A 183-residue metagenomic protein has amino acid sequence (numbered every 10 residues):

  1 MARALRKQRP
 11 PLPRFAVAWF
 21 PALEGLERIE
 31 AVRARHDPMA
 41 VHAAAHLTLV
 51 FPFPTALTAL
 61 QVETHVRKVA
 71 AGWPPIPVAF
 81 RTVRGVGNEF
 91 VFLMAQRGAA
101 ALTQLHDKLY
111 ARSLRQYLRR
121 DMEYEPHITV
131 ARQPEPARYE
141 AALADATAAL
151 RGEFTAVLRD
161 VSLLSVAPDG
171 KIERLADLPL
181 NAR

Functional and structural regions predicted by a protein language model:
M1-P77, Q96-V157, D169-R183: Basic, often amphipathic N-terminal segments
R84-F92: Short, basic/glycine-rich phosphate-binding loops at helix/coil junctions that contact nucleotide phosphates
